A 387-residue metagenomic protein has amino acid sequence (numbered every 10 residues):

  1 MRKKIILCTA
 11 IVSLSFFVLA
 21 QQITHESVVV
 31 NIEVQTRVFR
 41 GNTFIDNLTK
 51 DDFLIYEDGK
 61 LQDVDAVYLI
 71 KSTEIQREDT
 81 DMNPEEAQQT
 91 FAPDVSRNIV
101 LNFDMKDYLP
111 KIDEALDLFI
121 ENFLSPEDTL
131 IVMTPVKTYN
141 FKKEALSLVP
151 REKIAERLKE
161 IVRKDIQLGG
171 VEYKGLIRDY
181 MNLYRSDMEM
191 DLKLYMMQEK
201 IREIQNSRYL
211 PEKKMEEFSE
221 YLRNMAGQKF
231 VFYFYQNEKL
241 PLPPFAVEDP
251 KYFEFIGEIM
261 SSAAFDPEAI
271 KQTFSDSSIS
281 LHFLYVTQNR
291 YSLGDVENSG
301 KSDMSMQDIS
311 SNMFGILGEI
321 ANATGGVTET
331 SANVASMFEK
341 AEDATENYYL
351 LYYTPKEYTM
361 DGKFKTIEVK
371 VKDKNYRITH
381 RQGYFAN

Functional and structural regions predicted by a protein language model:
M1-R2: N-terminal secretory signal peptides that target proteins for export/translocation
I5-F17: Sec-dependent N-terminal signal peptides
Q21-N387: Scaffold/interface architecture of coatomer-like assemblies
